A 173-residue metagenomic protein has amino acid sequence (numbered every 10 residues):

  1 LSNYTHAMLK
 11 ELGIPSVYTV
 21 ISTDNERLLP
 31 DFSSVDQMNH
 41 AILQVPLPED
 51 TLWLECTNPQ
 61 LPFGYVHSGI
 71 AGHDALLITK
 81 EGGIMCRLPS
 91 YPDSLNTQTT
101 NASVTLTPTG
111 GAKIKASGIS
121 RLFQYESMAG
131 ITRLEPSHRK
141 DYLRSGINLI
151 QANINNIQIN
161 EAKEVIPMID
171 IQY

Functional and structural regions predicted by a protein language model:
L1-Y173: A sensor for short, sequence-defined functional sites
